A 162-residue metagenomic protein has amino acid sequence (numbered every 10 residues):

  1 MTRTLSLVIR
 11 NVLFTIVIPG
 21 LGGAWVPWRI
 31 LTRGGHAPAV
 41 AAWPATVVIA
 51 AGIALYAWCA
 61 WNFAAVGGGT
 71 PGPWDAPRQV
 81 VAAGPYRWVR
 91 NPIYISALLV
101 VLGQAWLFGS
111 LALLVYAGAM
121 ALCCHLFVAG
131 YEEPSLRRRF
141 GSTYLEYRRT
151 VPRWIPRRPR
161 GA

Functional and structural regions predicted by a protein language model:
M1-A83, I95-A162: Membrane-anchoring alpha-helices and their flanking helix-loop junctions
Y86: Solvent-exposed interhelical
N91: Extended, alpha-helix-rich binding/interface surfaces that flank or overlap catalytic cores and mediate recognition
